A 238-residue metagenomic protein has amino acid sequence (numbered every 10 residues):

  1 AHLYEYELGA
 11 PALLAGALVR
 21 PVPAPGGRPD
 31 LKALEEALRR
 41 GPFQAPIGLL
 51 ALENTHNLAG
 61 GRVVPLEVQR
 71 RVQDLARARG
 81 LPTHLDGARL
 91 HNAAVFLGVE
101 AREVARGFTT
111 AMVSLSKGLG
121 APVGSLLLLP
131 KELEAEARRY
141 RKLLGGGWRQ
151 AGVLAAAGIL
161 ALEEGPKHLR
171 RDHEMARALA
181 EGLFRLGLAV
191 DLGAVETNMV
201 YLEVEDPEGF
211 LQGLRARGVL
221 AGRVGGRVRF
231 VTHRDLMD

Functional and structural regions predicted by a protein language model:
A1-R217, A221-L236: Conserved PLP-enzyme active-site core in the AAT-like
